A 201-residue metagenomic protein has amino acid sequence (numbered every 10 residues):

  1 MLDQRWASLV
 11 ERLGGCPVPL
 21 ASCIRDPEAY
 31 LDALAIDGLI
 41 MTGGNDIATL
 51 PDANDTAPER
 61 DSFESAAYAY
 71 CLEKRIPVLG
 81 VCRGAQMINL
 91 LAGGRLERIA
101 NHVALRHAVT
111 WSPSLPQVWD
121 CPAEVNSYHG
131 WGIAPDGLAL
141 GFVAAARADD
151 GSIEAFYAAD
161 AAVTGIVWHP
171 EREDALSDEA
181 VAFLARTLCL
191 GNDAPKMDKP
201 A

Functional and structural regions predicted by a protein language model:
M1-R83, L90-E97, H102-V118, P122-E124 (+4 more regions): N-terminal beta1-alpha1 cap of cysteine-dependent amidohydrolase-like domains
H129: Short, conserved phosphate/pyrophosphate- and ester-handling motifs at nucleotide-, phospho-/glycolipid
T164-W168: Active-site-proximal beta-strand elements of phosphoester/diester hydrolases
